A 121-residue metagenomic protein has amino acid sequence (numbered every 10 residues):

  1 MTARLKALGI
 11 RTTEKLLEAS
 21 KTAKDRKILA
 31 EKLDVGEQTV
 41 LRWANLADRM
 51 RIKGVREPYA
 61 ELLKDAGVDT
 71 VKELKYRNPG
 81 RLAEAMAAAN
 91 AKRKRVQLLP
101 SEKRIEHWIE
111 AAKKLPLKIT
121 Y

Functional and structural regions predicted by a protein language model:
M1-Y121: C-terminal extensions
